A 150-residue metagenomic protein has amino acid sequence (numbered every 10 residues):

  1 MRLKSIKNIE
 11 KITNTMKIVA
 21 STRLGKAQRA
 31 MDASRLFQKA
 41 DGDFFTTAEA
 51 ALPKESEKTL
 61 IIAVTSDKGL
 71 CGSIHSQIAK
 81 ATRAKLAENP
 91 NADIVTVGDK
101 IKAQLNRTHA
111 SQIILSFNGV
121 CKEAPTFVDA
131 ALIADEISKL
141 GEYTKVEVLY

Functional and structural regions predicted by a protein language model:
M1-Y150: Conserved loop-to-helix interface motifs that mediate assembly, gating, or partner/ligand docking in ancient ring
